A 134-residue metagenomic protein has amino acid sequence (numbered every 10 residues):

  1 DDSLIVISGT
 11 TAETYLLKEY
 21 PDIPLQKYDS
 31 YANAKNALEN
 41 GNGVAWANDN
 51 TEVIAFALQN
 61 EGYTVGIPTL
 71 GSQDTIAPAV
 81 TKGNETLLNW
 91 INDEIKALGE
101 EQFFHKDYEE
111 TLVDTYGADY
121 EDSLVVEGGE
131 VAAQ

Functional and structural regions predicted by a protein language model:
D1-N36, N50-I54, E85: Bilobed "Venus flytrap"/periplasmic-binding protein-like clamshell domains and structurally analogous long
A12, I95-T115: Periplasmic-binding protein-like
T14-K18, A32, E39-S72: A ligand-binding cleft/hinge motif common to bilobed small-molecule-binding domains
Y20-I23, E61, Q102: Structural motif
Y28, I67-P68, H105-E110: Surface-exposed patches in mature extracellular/periplasmic domains of secreted proteins
N36-A37, W90: Structural preference for long, well-ordered alpha-helical segments within the folded cores of structured domains
I54-I95, D114-A133: Periplasmic-binding protein-like
